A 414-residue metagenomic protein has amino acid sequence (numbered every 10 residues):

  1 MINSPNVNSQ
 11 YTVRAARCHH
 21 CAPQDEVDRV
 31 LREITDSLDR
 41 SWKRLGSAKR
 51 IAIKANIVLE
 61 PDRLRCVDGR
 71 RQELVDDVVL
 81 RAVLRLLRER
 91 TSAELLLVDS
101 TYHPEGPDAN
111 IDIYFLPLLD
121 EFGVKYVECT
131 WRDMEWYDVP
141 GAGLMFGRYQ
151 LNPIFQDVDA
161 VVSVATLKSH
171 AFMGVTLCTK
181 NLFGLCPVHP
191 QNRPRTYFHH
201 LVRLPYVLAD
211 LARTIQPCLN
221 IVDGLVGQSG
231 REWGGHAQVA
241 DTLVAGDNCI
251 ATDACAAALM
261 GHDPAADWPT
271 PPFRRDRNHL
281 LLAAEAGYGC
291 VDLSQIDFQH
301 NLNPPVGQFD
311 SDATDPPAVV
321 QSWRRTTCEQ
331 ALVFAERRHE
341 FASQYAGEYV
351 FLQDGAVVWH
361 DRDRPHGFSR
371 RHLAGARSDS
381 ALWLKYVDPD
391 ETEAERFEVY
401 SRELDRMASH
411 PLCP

Functional and structural regions predicted by a protein language model:
M1-A335, E340-F341, G375-P414: N-terminal and secondary-structure boundary signal
F341-G355: Short aromatic-glycine-(Arg/Gly/Cys) micro-motifs in beta-strand/loop hairpins
R362-A381: A short, charged, amphipathic alpha-helix used as a generic interaction element across diverse proteins
